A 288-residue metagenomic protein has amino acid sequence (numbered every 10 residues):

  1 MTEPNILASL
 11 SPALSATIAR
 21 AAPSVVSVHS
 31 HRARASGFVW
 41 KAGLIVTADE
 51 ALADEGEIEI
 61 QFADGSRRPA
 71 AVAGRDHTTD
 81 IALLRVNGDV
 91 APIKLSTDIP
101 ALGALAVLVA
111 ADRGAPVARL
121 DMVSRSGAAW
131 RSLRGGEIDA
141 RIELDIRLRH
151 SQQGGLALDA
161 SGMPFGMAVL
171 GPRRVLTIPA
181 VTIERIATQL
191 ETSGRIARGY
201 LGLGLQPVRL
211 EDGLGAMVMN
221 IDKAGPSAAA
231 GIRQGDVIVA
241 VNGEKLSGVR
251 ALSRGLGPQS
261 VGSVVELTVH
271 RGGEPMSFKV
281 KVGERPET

Functional and structural regions predicted by a protein language model:
M1-A8, L105, A118, F165-V208 (+2 more regions): Interdomain regulatory linker/hinge segments that flank or connect interaction modules in polarity/junction/synaptic
T2-I6, S27-V117, R141-I142, H150-S151 (+7 more regions): Conserved active-site neighborhood of the chymotrypsin/trypsin-like protease fold
A22-S24, A82-K94, V117-R173, A180 (+2 more regions): Active-site region of chymotrypsin-like
V26, A42-I45, D159-F165, G235: Short, glycine-anchored, charge-dense loop/turn motifs used at functional sites
R34-A35, Q152-G154, M217-M219, R233-Q234 (+1 more regions): Short loop/turn microsegments at loop-to-beta-strand junctions
W40-K41, D159-A160, N242, R271: A cytosolic small-molecule/anion-sensing beta-strand core signal
R147, E191-G255, H270-T288: PDZ/PDZ-like groove recognition
Q259-V261: Surface-exposed, short loops/turns at beta-strand junctions within beta-sandwich domains
